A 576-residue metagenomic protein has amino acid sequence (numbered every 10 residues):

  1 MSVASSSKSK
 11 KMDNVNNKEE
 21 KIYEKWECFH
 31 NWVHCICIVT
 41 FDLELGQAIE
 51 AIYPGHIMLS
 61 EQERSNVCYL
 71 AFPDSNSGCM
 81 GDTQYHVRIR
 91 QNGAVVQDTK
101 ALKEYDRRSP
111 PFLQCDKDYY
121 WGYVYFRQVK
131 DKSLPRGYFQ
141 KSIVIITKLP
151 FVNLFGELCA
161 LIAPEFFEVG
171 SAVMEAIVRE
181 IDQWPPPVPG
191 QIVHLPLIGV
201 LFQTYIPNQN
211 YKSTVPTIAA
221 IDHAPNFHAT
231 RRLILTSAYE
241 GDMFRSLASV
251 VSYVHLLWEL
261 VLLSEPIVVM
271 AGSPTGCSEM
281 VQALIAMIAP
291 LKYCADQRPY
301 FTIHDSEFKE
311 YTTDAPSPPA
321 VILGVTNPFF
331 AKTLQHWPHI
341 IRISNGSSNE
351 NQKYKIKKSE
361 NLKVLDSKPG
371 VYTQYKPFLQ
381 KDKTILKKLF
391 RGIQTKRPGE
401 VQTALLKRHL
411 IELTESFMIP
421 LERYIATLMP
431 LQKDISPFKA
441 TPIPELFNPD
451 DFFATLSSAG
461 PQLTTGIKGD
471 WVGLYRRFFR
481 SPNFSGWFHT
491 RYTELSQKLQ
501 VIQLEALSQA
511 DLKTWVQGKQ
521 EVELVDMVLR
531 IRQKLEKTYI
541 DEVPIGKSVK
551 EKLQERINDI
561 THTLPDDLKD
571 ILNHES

Functional and structural regions predicted by a protein language model:
S2-S576: Acidic, Ser/Thr/Pro/Gly-enriched alpha-helical scaffold modules and adjacent low-complexity linkers in large eukaryotic
